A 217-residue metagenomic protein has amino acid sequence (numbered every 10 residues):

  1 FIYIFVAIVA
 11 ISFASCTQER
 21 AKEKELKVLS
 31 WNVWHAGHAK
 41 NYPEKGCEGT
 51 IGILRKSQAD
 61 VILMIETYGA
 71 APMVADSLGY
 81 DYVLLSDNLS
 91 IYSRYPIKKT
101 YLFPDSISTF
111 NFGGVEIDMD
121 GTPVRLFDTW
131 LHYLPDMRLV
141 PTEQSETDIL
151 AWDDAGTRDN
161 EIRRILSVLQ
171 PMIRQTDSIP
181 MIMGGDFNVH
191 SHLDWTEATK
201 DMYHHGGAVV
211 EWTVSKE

Functional and structural regions predicted by a protein language model:
Y3, F13-S77, P123: N-terminal, active-site-proximal structural segment of metallo-dependent hydrolase catalytic domains
S30-C47, H132-T157: Acidic/histidine-rich helix-loop elements that form or flank divalent-metal/phosphate-binding sites at the catalytic
W34, Y68, W130-H132, F187-H190: Catalytic metal-binding/acid-base residues of hydrolase active sites
G37, S57-Q58, E66, L78 (+3 more regions): Sec/Tat-exported extracytoplasmic proteins
G46, L78-D81, E143-Q144, A198-Y203: Glycine-rich, phosphate-binding/catalytic loops in enzymes
R55, V61-V140: Structured beta-strand-rich core segments of catalytic domains in phosphoester-bond hydrolases
D60-V61, E146-I149, P180-I182: Short, Asp-centered acidic motifs that coordinate Mg2+ and/or phosphate in catalytic or ligand-binding sites
A151-E217: Metal-dependent phosphoesterases centered on the DNase I-like endonuclease/exonuclease/phosphatase
